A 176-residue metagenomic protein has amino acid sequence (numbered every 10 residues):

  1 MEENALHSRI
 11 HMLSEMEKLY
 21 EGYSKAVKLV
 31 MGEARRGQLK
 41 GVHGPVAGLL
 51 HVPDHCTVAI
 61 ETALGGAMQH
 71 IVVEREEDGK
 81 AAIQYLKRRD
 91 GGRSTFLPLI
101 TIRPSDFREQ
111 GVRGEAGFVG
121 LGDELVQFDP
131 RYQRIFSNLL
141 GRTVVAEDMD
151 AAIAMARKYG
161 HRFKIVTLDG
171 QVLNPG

Functional and structural regions predicted by a protein language model:
A5-G176: Hinge-like oligomerization/junction regions that interrupt long coiled-coil arms in large cytoskeletal
